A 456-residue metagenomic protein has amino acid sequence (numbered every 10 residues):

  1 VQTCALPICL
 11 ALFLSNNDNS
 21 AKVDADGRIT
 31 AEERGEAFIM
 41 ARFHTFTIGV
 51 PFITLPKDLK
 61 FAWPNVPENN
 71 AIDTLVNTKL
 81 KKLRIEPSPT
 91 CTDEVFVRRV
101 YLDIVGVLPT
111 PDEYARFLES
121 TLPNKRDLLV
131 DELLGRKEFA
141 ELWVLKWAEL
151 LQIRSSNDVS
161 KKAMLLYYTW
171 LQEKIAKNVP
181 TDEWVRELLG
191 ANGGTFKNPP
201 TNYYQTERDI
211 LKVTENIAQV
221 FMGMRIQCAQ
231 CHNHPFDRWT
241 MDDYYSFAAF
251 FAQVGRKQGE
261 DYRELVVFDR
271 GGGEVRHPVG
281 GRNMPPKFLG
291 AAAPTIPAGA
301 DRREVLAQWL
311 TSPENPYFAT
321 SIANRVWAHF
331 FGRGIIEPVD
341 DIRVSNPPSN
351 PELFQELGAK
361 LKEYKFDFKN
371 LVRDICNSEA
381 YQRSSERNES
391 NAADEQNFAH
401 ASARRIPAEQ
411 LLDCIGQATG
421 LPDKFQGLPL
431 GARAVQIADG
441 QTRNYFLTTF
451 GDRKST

Functional and structural regions predicted by a protein language model:
V1, A5-T78, K82: Extracytoplasmic soluble-region selector
P64-E138, V144-T448, R453-S455: Primarily short, surface-exposed interaction patches in extracytoplasmic proteins
